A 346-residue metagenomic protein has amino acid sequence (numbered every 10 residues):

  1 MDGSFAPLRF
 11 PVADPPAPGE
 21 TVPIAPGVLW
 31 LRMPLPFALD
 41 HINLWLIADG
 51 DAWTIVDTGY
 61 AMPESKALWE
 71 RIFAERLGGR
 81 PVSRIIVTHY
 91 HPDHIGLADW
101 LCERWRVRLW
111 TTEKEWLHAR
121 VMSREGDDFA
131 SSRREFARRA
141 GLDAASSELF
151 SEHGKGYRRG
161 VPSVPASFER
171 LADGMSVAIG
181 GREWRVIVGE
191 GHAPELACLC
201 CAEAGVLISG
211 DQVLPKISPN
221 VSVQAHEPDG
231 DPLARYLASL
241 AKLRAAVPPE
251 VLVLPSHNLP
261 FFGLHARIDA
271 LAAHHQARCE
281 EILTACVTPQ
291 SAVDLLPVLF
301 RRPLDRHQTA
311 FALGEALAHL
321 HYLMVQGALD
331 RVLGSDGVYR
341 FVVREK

Functional and structural regions predicted by a protein language model:
M1-F10, E280-K346: C-terminal regulatory/interaction regions
D2-G3, A25-L31, H153-G160, G180-R182: Short Pro/Gly-enriched beta-strand edge/turn motifs at strand-loop
D2-V28: N-terminal amphipathic/basic leader segments beginning at the initiator methionine
P18-R80, C198-P215: Conserved beta-strand hairpin/beta-sheet module of binuclear metal-dependent hydrolase folds, prominently
G27, I47, D57, H89 (+10 more regions): Divalent metal-coordination and catalytic microenvironments
F37-L39, E169-L171, E190-A193, S335 (+1 more regions): A short catalytic or substrate-binding loop motif that flags glycine-/basic-rich loops and adjacent residues that bind
W53-P63, G156-F168, S176, E183-C279: Metallo-beta-lactamase
A61-E64, E70-A178, G205: Active-site HxH/HxHxD metal-binding segment of metal-dependent hydrolases
